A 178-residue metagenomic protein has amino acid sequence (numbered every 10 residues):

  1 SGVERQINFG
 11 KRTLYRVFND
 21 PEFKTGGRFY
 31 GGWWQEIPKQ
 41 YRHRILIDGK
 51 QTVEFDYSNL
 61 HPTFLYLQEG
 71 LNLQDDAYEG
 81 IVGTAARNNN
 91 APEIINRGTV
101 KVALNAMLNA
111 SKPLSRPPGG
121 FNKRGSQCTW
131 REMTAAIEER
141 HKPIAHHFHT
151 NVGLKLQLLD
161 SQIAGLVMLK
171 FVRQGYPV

Functional and structural regions predicted by a protein language model:
S1-R42, D48: Non-catalytic nucleic-acid-binding interfaces of large nucleic-acid enzymes and RNP effectors
E4, G10-F18, G27, A77-V82 (+3 more regions): A broadly tuned "polar low-complexity/structure-edge" signature
R28-F29, L154, A164: Short linear motifs at secondary-structure transitions and domain/linker junctions
W33-N151, Q157: Helical catalytic core of nucleic-acid polymerases
Q162-V178: Active-site palm subdomain of RNA-directed nucleic acid polymerases
